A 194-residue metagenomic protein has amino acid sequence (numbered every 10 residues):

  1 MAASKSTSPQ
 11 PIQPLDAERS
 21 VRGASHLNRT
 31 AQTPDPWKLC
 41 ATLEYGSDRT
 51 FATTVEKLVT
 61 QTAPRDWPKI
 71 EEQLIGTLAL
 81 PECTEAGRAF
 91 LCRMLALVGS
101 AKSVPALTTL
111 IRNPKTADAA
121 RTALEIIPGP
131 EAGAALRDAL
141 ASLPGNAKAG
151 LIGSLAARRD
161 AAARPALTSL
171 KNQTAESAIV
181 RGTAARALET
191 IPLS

Functional and structural regions predicted by a protein language model:
M1-G23, T190: Eukaryotic intrinsically disordered, low-complexity regulatory tails and linkers enriched in charged/polar residues
E18-R29, A41-R65, G76-A79, E85-S100 (+6 more regions): Structural detector for internal amphipathic alpha-helices that build alpha-solenoid repeat scaffolds
P36-L39, L74: Extended amphipathic alpha-helical scaffolding regions
K69-Q73: General marker for long, soluble alpha-helical cores
A163-R164: Ordered, small/hydrophobic-rich secondary-structure cores
